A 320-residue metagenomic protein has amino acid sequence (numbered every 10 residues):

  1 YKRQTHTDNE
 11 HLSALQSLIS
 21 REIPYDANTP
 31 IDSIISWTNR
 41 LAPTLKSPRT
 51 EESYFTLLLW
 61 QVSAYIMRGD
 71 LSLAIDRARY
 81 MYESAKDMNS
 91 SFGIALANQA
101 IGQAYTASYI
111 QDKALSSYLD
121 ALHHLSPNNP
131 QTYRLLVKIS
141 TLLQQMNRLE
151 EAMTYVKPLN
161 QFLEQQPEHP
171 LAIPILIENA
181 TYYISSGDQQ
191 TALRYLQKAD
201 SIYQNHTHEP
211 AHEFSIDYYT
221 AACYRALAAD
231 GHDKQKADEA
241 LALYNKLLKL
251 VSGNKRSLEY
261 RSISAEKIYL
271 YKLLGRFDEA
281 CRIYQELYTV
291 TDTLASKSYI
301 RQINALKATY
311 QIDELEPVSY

Functional and structural regions predicted by a protein language model:
R3, N39-K46, R79-K86, D120-H124 (+4 more regions): Amphipathic alpha-helical segments of tetratricopeptide repeats
R3-Q4, D32, D238, N254-Y320: Hydrophobic positions within repeat-based interaction scaffolds
N9-S13, E52, F92, P130 (+3 more regions): Residue signature of alpha-solenoid helical repeat architecture, marking inter-repeat boundaries and helix-start
S13-S17, T56, L96, R134-L136 (+4 more regions): Residue register of alpha-helical TPR repeats
